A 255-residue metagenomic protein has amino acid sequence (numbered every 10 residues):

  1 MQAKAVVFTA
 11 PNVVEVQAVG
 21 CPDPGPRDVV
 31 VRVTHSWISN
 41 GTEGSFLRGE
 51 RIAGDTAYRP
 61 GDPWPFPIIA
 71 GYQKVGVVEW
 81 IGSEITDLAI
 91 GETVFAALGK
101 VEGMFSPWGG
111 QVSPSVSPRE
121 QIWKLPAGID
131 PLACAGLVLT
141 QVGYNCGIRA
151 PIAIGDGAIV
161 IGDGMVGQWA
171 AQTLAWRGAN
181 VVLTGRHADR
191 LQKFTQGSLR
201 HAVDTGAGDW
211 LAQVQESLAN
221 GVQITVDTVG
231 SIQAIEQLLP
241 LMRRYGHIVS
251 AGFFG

Functional and structural regions predicted by a protein language model:
M1-K4: Extreme N-terminal starter segment of soluble prokaryotic enzymes
A10-N12, G25: Residue-level recognition of beta-strand termini and adjacent short loop/turns
P22-W37, F46-L98: Glycine-rich beta-strand-centered segment in the early N-terminal region that forms part of a ligand/cofactor-binding
Y58-P67, Y72-V75, D87, T93-I161: NAD(P)H dinucleotide-binding glycine-rich loop of Rossmann-like/cofactor-binding domains, especially the beta1-alpha1
I129-G208: Mid-domain Rossmann-like dinucleotide-binding core that forms the NAD(H)/NADP(H) cofactor-binding site
A150-I152, G197-G255: Glycine-rich cofactor phosphate-binding loops and adjacent beta1-alpha1 units of small-molecule cofactor enzyme domains
